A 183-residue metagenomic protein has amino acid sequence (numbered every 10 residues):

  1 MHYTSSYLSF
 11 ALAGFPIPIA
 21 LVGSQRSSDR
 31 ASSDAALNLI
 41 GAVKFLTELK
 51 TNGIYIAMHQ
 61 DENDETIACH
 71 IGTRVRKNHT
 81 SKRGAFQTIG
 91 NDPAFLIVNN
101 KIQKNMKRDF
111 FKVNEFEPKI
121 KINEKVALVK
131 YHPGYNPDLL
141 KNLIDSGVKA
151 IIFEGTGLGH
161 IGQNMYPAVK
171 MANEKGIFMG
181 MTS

Functional and structural regions predicted by a protein language model:
M1-I17, I161-K170: Short Gly/Thr/Asp-enriched flexible loops that form oxyanion-binding sites at enzyme active sites
A13, V22-R26: N-terminal glycine-/lysine-enriched basic segments
I17-A20, F45: Acidic, metal/ion-coordinating pockets
A20-G23, Y55-Q60, K130, E154 (+1 more regions): Short beta-strand segments
Q25-V98: Internal gly/pro-rich beta-alpha loop/helix module that stabilizes soluble enzyme cofactors or their anionic handles
A68-F153, L158: Accessory alpha-helical/coil subdomains and C-terminal extensions that flank or cap enzyme catalytic cores
L158-S183: C-terminal non-catalytic interaction/assembly regions of soluble proteins
